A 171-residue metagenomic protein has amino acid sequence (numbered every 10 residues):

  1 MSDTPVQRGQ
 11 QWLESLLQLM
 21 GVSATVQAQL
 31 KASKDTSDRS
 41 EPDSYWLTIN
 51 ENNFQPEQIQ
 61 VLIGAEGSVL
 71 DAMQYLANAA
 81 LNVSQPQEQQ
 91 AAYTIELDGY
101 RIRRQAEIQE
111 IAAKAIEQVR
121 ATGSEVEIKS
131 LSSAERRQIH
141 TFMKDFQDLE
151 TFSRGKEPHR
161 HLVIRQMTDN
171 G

Functional and structural regions predicted by a protein language model:
M1-G171: RNA-contacting regions in translation and RNA-metabolism proteins, encompassing KH/S1 modules where present
